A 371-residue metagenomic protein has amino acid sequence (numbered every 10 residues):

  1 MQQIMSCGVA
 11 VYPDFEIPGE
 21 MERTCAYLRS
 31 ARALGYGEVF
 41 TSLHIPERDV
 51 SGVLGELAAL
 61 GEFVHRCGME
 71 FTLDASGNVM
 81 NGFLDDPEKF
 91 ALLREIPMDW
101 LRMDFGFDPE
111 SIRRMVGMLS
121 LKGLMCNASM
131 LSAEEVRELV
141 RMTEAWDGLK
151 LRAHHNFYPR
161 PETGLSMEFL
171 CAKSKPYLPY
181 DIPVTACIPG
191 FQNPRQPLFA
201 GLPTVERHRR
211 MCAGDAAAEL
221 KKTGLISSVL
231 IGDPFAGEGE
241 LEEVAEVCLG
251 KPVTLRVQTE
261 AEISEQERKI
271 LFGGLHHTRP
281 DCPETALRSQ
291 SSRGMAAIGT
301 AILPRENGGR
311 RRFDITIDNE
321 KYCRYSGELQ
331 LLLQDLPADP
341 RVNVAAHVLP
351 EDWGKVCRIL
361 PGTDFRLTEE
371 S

Functional and structural regions predicted by a protein language model:
Q3-T24, L73-L84, R102-D104, M130 (+1 more regions): Active-site mouth loops of central-metabolism enzymes
Q3-V9, G35-G37, H65-F71, I96-D99 (+4 more regions): Short, well-ordered coil/turn segments that N-cap beta-strands
P18-A31, F83-L92, I112, V136-L139 (+1 more regions): Short, acidic/polar
E22-I45, E95-W100: Catalytic domains of carbohydrate-active enzymes, especially glycoside hydrolases
G37-L60: Glycine-rich, proline-tolerant flexible connector loops at the mouths of alpha/beta enzymes
F40-S42, T72-N78, M98-P109, G123-E134 (+1 more regions): Catalytic beta/alpha-barrel core
N127-I263, I270: Catalytic alpha/beta core domains of metabolic enzymes, predominantly
E260-S371: C-terminal functional modules
